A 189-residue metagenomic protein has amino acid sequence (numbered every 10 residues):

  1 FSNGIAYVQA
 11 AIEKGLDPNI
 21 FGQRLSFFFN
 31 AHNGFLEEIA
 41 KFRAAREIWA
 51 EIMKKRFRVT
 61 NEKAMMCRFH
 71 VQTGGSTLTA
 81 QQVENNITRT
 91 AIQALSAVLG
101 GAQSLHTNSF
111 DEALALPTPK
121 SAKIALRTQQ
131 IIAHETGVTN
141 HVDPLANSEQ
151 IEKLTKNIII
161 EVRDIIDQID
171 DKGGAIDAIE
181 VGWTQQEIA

Functional and structural regions predicted by a protein language model:
F1-S96, S109-L126: Helix-rich catalytic cores of soluble enzyme domains
E13-Q23, M53-C67, S104, E135-L145 (+1 more regions): Flexible, glycine/charged-enriched surface loops at secondary-structure junctions
Q23-N30, R68-G74, G101-D111, A133-E149 (+2 more regions): Short acidic (Asp/Glu) and glycine-rich catalytic loops that position anionic groups and cofactors
P119, R127-Q130, H134-A189: Flexible, glycine-rich loop/tail regions that form catalytic "lids" or insertion modules at the edges of active sites
